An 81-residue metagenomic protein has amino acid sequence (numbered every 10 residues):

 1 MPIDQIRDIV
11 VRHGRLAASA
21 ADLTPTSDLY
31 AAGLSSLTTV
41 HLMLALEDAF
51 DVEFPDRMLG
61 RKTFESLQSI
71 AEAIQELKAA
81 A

Functional and structural regions predicted by a protein language model:
M1-A20, A73-A81: Thiotemplate assembly-line natural product biosynthesis machinery
D4, L37-V40: Short alpha-helical elements of helix-turn-helix
R15-L16, L34, V52: Helix N-cap/coil-helix junction residues
A21-L23, D51: Short, flexible turn/loop "capping" segments at secondary-structure junctions
T24-S35, P55-S66: Glycine-rich loop motifs involved in handling phospho/adenylate chemistry
T39-T63: Phosphopantetheinylated carrier protein domains
